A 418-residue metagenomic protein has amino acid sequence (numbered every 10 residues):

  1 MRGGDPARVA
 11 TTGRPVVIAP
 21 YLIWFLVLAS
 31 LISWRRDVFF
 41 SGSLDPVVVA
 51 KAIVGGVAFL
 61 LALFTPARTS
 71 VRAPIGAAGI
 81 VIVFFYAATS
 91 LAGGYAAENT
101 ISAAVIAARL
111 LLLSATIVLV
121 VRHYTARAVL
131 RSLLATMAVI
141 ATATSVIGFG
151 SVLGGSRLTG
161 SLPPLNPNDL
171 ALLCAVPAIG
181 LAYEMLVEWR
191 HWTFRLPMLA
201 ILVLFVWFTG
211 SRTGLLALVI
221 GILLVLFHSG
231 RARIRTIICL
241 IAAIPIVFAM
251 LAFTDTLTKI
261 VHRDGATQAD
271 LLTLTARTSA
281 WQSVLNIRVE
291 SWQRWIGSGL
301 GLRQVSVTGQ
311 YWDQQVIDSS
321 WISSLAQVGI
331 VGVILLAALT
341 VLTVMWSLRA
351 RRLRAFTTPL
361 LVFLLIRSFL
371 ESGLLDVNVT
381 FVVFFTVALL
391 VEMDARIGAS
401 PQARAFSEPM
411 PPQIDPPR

Functional and structural regions predicted by a protein language model:
M1-A67, F85-A96, I147, L364-S368: N-terminal signal-anchor transmembrane segment
R2-R8, T236, Q327-L365: Hydrophobic transmembrane alpha-helices and their immediate junctions
V16-W24, A73-F84, A108, I117-S145: Interfacial loop-to-transmembrane-helix boundary motif in multi-pass membrane proteins
V47-V54, P74-T89, E98-V120: Aromatic-anchored transmembrane helix interface
A128-S156, L165-S229: Alpha-helical transmembrane segments of multi-pass inner-membrane proteins
R157-P163, Q268-V328: Long extracytoplasmic/lumenal interhelical loops at the membrane interface of multi-pass membrane proteins
S229-Q268, N286-E290: A membrane-periplasm/extracellular boundary helix in multi-pass inner-membrane enzymes that assemble envelope glycans
P359-L365, L374-R418: Transmembrane alpha-helices of multi-pass inner-membrane enzymes
